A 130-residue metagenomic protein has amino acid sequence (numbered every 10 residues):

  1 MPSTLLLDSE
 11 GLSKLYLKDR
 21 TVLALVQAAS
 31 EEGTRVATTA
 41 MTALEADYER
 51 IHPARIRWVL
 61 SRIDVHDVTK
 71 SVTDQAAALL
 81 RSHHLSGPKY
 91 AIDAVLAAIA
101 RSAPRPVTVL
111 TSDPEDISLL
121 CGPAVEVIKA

Functional and structural regions predicted by a protein language model:
M1-T38, Y48-S61: Short, well-structured N-terminal submotif of metal-dependent ribonuclease cores
P2-T4, R101-A130: Acidic, PIN/NYN-like endoribonuclease modules and their adjacent C-terminal/linker elements
L12-S13, A43-A46, T73, I117: A generic structural signal for short hydrophobic patches within well-formed alpha-helices
V22-L23, A43, P53-I56, T73-A76 (+2 more regions): A general structural signal for well-ordered alpha-helical segments in protein cores
G33-V36, R62-D64, A103-T108: Short active-site oxyanion
A46, K89-T108: Acidic, metal-associated active-site segment
D64-L85, A94: Acidic catalytic patch
